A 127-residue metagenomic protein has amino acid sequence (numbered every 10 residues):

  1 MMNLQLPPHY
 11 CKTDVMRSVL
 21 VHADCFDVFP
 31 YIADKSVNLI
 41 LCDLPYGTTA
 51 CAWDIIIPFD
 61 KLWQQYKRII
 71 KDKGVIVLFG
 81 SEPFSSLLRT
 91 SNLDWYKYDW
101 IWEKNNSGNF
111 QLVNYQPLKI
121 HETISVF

Functional and structural regions predicted by a protein language model:
M1-F127: Core catalytic lobe of class I
